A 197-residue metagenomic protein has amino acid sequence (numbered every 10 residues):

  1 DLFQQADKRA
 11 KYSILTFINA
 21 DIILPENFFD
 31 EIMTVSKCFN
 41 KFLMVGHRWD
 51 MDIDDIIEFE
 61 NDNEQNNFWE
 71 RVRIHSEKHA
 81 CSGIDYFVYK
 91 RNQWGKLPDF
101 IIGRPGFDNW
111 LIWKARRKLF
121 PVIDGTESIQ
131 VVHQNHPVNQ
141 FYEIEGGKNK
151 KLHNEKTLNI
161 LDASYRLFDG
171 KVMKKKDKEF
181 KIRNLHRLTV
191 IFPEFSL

Functional and structural regions predicted by a protein language model:
D1, M51-D54, Q130-V131: A short acidic, often aromatic-flanked loop/helix-cap motif at beta-alpha or helix-coil junctions that lines enzyme
D1-I18: Active-site-proximal specificity loops/subdomain of glycosyltransferases
D7, I23-W113: Conserved catalytic core of nucleotide-sugar-dependent glycosyltransferases
K11-Y12, F39-F42, F120: Short, high-confidence coil segments that cap the C-terminus of an alpha-helix and link into the following beta-strand
S13-E26, R117-V122: Short, solvent-exposed linear motifs at loop/edge-of-secondary-structure regions
I18, H47-R48, D124-E127: Glycine-rich, histidine-containing beta strand-loop boundary motifs that form or position
I18, N40, S82-D85, K118 (+1 more regions): Residues that flank catalytic or metal-binding motifs in active/ligand-binding sites
F100-L197: C-terminal catalytic/acceptor-binding lobe
